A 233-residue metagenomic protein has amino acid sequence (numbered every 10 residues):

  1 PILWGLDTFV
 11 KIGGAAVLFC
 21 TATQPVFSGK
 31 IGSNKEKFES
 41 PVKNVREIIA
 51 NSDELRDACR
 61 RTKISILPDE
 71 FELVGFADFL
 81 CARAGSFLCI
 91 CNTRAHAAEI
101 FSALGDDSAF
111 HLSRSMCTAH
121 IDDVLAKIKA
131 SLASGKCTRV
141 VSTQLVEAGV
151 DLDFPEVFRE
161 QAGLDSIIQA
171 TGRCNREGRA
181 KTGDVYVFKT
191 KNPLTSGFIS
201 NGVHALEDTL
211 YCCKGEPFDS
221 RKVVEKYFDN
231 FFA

Functional and structural regions predicted by a protein language model:
P1-F9: SF2 helicase catalytic motif II
I2-L3, K30-E39, L104-G105, E156 (+1 more regions): Short secondary-structure boundary/capping segments
T8, I12, A16, A22-A82: Interdomain hinge/linker at the junction between the two RecA-like core domains of SF2 helicases
V10, V74-A84, I90, A95 (+5 more regions): C-terminal helicase lobe and adjacent C-terminal extensions/tails of nucleic-acid helicase motors
G13-L18, S86, K136-R139: Loop/turn-to-beta-strand initiation segments
C20-P25, C91-R94, S142-L145, Q161: A short beta-strand-to-loop transition that corresponds to the Sensor-1 phosphate-sensing loop of AAA+ P-loop ATPases
T62-S65, S108-F110, E156: Structural signal for short hydrophobic segments within the conserved structured cores of catalytic domains across
S131-E147, R159: Conserved two-lobed SF2 helicase motor
